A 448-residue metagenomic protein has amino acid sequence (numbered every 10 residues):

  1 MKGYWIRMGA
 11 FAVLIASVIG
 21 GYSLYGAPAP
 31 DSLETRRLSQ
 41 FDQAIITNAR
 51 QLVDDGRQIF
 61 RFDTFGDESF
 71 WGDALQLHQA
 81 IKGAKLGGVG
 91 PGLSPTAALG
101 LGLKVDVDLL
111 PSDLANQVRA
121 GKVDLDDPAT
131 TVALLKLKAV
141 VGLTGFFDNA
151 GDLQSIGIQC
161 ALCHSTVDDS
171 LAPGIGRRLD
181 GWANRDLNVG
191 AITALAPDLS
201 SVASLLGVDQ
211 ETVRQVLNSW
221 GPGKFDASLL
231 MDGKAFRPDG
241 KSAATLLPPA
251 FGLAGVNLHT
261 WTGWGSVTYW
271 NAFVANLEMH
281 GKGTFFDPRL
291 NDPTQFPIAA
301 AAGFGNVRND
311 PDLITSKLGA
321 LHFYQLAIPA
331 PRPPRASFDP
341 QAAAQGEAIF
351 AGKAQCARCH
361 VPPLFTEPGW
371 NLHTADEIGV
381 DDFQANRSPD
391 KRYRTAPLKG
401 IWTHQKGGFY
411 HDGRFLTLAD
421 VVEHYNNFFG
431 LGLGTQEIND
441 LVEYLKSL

Functional and structural regions predicted by a protein language model:
K2-L14, V18-L448: Periplasmic c-type cytochrome electron-transfer domains
